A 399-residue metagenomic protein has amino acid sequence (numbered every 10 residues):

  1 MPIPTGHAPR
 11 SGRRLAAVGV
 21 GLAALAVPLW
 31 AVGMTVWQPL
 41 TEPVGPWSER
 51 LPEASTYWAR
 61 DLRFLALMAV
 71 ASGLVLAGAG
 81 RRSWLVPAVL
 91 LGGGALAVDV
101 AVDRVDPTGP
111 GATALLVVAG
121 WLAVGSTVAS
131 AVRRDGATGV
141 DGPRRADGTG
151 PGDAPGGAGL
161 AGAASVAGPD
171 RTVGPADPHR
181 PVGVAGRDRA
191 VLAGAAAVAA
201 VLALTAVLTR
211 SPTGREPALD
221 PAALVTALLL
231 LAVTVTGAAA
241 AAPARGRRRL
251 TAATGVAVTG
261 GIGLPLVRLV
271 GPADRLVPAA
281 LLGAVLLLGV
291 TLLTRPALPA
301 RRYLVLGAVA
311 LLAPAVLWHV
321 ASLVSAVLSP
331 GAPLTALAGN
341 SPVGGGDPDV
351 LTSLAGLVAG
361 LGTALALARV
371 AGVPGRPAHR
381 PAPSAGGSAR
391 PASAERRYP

Functional and structural regions predicted by a protein language model:
M1-G148, D153, G159, G168-D170 (+2 more regions): N-terminal membrane-targeting/anchoring modules of bacterial envelope and secretion proteins
L22, A69-S83, L91, G237-A238 (+2 more regions): Transmembrane alpha-helical segments in integral membrane proteins
A31-L65, V98-V118, A203-A227, G261-L282 (+1 more regions): Membrane interfacial helix motifs at helix-loop boundaries and amphipathic/re-entrant anchors
L76-V89, A239-T251, T294-L304: Membrane-helix interface "capping/anchor" motifs
V86-V98, T251-G261, L304-A315: Central hydrophobic cores of alpha-helical transmembrane segments in multi-pass integral membrane proteins
R134-G150, G157, G162, G174-G289: Generic multipass alpha-helical transmembrane bundles of integral membrane proteins
V233-A241, G261-P399: C-terminal transmembrane-bundle signature of multipass membrane proteins, characterized by strong activation on
